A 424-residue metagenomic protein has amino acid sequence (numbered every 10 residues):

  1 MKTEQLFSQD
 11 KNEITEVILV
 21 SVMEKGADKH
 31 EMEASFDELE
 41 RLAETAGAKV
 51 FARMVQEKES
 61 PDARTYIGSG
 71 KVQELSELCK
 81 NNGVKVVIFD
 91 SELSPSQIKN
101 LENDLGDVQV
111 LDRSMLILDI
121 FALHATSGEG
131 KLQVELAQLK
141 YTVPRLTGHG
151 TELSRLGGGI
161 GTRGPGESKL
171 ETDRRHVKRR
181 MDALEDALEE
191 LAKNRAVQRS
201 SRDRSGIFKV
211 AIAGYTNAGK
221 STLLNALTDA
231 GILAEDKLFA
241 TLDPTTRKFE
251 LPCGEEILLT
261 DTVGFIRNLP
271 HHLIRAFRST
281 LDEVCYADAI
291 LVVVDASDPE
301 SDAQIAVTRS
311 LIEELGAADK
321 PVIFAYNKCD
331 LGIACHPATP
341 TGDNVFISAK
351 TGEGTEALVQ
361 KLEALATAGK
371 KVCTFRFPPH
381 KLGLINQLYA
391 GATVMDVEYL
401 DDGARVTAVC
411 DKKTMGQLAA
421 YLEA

Functional and structural regions predicted by a protein language model:
M1-I117: N-terminal accessory targeting/assembly segments
M1-L19, K140, P144-A218, L224-N225 (+4 more regions): C-terminal-of-GTPase-core extension/linker across diverse P-loop GTPases
K2-Q9, E33-D37, S60-E77, D243-P244 (+2 more regions): Switch II of P-loop NTPase G domains
L19-M23, R53-Q56, I88-D90, V292-D295 (+3 more regions): Conserved beta-strand segments of the P-loop GTPase G domain that flank and frequently precede/overlap
G26-E31, P61-T65, H124-E129, S168-K169 (+4 more regions): Flexible beta-alpha connector loops of hexameric P-loop NTPases
F36-E44, S76-N81, S91-V108, G254-E255 (+1 more regions): Conserved C-terminal guanine-recognition region of P-loop GTPase G domains, centered on the G4
M115-L136: Short alpha-helix plus adjacent loop in nuclease-associated cores
T222-T245, P252-F277, A296-S297: Switch II (G3) loop of P-loop NTPases
